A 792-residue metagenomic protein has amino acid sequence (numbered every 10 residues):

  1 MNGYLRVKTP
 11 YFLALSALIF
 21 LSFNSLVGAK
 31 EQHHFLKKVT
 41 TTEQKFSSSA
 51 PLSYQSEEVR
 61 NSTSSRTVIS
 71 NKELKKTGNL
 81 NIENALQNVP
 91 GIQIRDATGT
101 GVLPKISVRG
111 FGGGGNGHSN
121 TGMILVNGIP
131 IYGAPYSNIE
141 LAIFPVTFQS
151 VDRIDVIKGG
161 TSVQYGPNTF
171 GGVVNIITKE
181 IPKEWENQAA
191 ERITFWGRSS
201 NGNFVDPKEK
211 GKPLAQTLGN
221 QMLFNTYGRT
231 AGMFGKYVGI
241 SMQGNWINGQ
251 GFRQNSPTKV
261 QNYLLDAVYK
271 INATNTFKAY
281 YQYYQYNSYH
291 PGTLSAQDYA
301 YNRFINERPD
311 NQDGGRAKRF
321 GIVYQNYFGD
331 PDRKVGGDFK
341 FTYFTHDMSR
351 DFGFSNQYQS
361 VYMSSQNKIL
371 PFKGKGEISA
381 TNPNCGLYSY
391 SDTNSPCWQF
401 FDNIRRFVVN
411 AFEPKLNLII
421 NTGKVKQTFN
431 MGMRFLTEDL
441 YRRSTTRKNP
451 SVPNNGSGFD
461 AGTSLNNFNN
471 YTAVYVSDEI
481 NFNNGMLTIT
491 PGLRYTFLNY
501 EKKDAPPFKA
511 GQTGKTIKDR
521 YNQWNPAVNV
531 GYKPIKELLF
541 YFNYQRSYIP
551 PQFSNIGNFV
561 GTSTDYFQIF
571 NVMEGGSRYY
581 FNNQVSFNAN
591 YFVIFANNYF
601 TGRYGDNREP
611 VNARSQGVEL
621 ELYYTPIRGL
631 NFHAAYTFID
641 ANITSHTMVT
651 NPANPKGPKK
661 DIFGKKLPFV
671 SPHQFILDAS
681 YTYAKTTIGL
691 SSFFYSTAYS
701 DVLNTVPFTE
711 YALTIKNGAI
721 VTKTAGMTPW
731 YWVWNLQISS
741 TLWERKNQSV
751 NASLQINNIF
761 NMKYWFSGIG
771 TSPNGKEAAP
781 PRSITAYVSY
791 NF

Functional and structural regions predicted by a protein language model:
K30, A231-M233, K270, D313 (+5 more regions): Conserved C-terminal beta-signal and adjacent last beta-strands/turns of outer-membrane beta-barrel proteins
P51, T63-R66, E83-P130: Extracytoplasmic beta-strand/coil segments of soluble accessory domains associated with Gram-negative outer-membrane
I129-K158: Short acidic/polar hinge/loop motifs at secondary-structure boundaries that mediate gating or recognition
A215-P291, Q312-Y327: Transmembrane beta-barrel wall of Gram-negative outer-membrane proteins
K270, T274-F277, D313-A505, N588 (+1 more regions): Face-selective signature of the C-terminal outer-membrane beta-barrel domain
N272, F407, T422, K426-N430 (+5 more regions): Structural signature of Gram-negative outer-membrane beta-barrels, strongest in the C-terminal barrel of TonB-dependent
Q325, G336-Q357, K533, L539-I549 (+1 more regions): Membrane-embedded beta-barrel scaffold of Gram-negative outer-membrane proteins
N417, F482-I489, L498, F592-F595 (+2 more regions): Gram-negative outer-membrane beta-barrel transporters
